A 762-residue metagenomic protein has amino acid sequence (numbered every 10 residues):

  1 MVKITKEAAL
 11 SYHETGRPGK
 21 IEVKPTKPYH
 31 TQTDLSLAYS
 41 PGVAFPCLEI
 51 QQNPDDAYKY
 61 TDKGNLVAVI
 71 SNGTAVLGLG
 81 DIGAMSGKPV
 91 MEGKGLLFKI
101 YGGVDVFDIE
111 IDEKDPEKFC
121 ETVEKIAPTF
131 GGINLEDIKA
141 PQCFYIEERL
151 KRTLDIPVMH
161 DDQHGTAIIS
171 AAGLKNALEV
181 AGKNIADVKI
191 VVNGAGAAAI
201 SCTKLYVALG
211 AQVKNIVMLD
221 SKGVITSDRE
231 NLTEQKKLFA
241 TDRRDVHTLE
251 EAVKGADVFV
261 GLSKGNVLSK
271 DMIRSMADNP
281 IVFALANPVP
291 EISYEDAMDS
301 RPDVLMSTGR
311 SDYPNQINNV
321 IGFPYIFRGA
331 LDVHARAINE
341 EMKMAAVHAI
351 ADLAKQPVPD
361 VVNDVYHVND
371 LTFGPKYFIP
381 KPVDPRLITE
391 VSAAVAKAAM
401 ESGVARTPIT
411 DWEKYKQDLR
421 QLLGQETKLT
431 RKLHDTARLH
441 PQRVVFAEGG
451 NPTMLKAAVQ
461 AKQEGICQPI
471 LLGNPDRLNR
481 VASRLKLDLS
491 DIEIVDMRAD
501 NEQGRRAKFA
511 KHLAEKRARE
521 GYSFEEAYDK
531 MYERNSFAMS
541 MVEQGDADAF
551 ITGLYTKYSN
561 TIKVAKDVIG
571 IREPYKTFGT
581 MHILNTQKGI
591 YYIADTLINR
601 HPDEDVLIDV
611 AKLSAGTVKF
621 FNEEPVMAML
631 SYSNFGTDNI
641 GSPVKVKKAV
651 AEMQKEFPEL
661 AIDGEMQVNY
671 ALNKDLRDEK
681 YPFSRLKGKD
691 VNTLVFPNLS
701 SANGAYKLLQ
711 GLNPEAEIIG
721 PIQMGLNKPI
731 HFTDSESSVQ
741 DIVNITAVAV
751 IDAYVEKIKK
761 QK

Functional and structural regions predicted by a protein language model:
M1-V158, L353, K397-A398, R431-L455 (+6 more regions): N-terminal ligand-binding/catalytic initiation module
V2, D161-D162, A181-K183, A284-S392 (+4 more regions): Adenosine-phosphate binding glycine-rich loop
E14-V43, R149, E390-L423, S559-T561 (+1 more regions): Helix-enriched interaction subdomains in cytosolic or periplasmic regions, typified by TIR/SEFIR signaling/NADase cores
L66-G78, G83, A167-A171, A181-V207: Glycine-rich adenosine-cofactor-binding loop
M85, D137-N184, R406-I409, Y415-G688 (+1 more regions): Anion-binding alpha/beta catalytic cores of soluble intermediary-metabolism enzymes, centered on
N193, L209-K236: NAD(P)-binding Rossmann-fold cofactor-contacting core
K237-L305, R310-D312: Rossmann-like adenosine-cofactor binding region
